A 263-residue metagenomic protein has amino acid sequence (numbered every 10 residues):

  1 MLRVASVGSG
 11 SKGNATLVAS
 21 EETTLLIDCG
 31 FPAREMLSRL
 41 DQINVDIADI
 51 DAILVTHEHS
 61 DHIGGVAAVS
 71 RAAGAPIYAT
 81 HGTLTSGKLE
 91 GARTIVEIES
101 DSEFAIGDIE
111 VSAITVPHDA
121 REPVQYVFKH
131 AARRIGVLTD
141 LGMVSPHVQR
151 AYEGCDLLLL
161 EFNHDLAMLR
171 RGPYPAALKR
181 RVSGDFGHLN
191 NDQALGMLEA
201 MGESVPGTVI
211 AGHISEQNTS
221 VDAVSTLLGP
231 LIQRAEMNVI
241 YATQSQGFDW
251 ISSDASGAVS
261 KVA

Functional and structural regions predicted by a protein language model:
M1-I43, V124-D140, L157: Conserved beta-strand hairpin/beta-sheet module of binuclear metal-dependent hydrolase folds, prominently
A5-A15, E58-V66, R71, L84-S86 (+1 more regions): Structured catalytic core of nucleotide-sugar glycosyltransferases
I27-G30, I50-E58, Y78-H81, G136-D140 (+3 more regions): Active-site neighborhood of phospho(di)ester-bond hydrolases with catalytic His/Asp-centered motifs
R34-A79: Active-site metal-binding motif and surrounding structural segment of the metallo-beta-lactamase
H59-I63, L84-S86, A120-R121, M143-P146 (+2 more regions): Active-site environment of divalent metal-dependent phosphoester hydrolases
A79-R133: Metallo-beta-lactamase
P146-T243: Cap/insert and terminal regions of metallo-dependent hydrolase folds
A235-A263: Short, basic/aromatic-enriched C-terminal tail that caps enzymatic domains
